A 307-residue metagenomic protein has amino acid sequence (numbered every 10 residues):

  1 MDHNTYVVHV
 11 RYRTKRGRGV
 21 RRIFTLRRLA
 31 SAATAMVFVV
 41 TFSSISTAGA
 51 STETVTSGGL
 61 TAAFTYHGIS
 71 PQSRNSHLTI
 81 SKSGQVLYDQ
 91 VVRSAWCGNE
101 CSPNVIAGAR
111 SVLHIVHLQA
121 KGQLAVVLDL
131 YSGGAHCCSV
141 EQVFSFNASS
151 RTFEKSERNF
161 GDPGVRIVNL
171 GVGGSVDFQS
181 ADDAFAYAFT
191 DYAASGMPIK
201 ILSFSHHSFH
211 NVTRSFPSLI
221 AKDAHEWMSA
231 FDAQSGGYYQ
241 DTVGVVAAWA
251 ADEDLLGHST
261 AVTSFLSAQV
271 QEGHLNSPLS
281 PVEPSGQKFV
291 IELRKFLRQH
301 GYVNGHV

Functional and structural regions predicted by a protein language model:
D2-N4, Y12: Intrinsic-disorder-associated, low-complexity terminal segments enriched in Asp/Asn/His/Tyr and depleted of Lys/Arg
R11-A33: Bacterial N-terminal signal peptides that target proteins for export
R11-R16, F42-S44, L87: Intrinsically disordered low-complexity regions specifically enriched for long asparagine
S31-S43: Bacterial N-terminal signal peptides
T47-V307: Beta-propeller-forming repeat regions
